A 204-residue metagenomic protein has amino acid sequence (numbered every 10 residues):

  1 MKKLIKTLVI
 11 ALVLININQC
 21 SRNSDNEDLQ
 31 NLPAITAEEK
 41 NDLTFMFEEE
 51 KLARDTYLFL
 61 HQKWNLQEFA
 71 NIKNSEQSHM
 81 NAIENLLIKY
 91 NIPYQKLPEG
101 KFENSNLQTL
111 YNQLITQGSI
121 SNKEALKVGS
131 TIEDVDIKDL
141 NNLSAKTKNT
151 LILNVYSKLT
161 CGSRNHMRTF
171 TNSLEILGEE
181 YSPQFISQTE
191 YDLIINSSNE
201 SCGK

Functional and structural regions predicted by a protein language model:
K2-I10: Sec-dependent signal peptide recognition, specifically the positively charged N-region followed immediately by
I10-L14, R168: N-terminal non-cleavable signal-anchor helices
I15-C20: C-terminal motif of bacterial Sec signal peptides marking the signal peptidase cleavage site
N23-S24: Catalytic phosphate/nucleotide-handling subdomain of diverse soluble enzymes
E27-K204: All-alpha RGS (Regulator of G-protein Signaling) helical domain and cognate RGS-like helical scaffolds
